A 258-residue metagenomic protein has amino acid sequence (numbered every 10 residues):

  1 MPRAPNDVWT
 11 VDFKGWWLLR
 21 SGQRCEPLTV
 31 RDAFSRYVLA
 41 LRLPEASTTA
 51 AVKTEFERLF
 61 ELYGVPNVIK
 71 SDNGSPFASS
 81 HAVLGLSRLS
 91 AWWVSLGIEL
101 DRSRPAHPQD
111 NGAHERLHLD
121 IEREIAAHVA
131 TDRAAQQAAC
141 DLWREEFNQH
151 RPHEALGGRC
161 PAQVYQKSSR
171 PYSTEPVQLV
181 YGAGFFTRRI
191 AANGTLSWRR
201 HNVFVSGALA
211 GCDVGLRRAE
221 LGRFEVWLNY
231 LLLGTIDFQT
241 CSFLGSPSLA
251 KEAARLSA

Functional and structural regions predicted by a protein language model:
M1-T10, W16, L84-S90, C160-S169: Basic, flexible linker segments flanking DNA-binding modules in nucleic acid-interacting mobile-element proteins
M1-Y37, E45, T49-Y63, N67 (+2 more regions): Mobile-element integrase/transposase regions, centering on the N-terminal DNA-binding/Zn-coordinating module
Q23-C25, A82-L86, R116: Short, glycine/charged-enriched secondary-structure capping and boundary segments
L28, L41, F224-E225: Generic short beta-strand
L39-A40, G234: A structural microfeature
S47, L59-V83, R104-A106, N111 (+1 more regions): Acidic/histidine-rich, metal-coordinating catalytic segments
L89-S173, G215, A219-E220: Charged alpha-helix within mobile-element recombinases
R144, N148-A258: C-terminal, beta-rich DNA-binding module of retroviral/retroelements integrases
